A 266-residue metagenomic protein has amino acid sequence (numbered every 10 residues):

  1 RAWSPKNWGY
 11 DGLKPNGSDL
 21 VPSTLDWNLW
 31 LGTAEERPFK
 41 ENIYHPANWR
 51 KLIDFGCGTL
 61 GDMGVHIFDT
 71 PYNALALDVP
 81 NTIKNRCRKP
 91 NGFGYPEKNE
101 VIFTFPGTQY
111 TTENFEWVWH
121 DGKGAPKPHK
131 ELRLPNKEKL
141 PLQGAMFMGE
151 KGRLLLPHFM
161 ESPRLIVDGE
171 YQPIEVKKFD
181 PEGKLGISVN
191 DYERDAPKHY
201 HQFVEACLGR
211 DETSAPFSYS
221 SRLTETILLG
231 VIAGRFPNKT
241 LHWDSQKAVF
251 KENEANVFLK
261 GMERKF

Functional and structural regions predicted by a protein language model:
R1, L29-L31, K84, E100-I102 (+3 more regions): Structural recognition of the beta-strand scaffold that forms the well-ordered cores of secreted hydrolase catalytic
R1-G9, D26-N28, G32-E36, N81-P90 (+1 more regions): NAD(P)-dependent dehydrogenases' Rossmann-like dinucleotide-binding region
N7-G9, P38-R50: Pol beta-like nucleotidyltransferase catalytic core
D11-K14, N48-C57: Flexible glycine/proline-enriched surface loops and loop-helix/loop-strand junctions
P38-I43, F55-P80, P96-E100, G107 (+2 more regions): C-terminal helical cap and adjacent loop that interface with cofactors, partners, or active-site loops
V79, N99, F103, Q109-Y110 (+2 more regions): Extended, Lys/Arg-enriched charged tracts that mediate electrostatic binding to polyanionic substrates
V79-R88, K123-E131: Short Pro/Gly-enriched beta-strand edge/turn motifs at strand-loop
F115-A125, K130-L134, Q143: Phosphate/diphosphate-binding loops
